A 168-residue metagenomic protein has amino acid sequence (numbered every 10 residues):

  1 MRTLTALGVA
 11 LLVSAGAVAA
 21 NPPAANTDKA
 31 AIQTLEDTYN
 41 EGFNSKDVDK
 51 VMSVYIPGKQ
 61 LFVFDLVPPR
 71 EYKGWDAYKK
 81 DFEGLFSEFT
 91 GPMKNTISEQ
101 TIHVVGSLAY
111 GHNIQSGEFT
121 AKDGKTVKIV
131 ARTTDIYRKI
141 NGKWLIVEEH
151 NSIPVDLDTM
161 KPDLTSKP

Functional and structural regions predicted by a protein language model:
L4, V18-P57, P162-P168: Short, low-complexity N-terminal intrinsically disordered segments enriched in polar/charged residues
A6-G16: Bacterial N-terminal signal peptides
P23, K122-K128, D156-P162: A short acidic/glycine-rich loop-to-helix N-cap element
A30, V48-V104, I114, K128 (+1 more regions): A solvent-exposed, acidic/Ser-Thr-rich amphipathic alpha-helical stretch
I102-A109, K125, Y137-L145: A short, structured loop/turn motif at beta-sheet edges
S107-G117, A131: A short hydrophobic beta-strand element
G117-A121, Y137: Beta-strand elements of well-folded, non-transmembrane domains
V130-L157: Short beta-strand edge/turn micro-motifs at domain boundaries
